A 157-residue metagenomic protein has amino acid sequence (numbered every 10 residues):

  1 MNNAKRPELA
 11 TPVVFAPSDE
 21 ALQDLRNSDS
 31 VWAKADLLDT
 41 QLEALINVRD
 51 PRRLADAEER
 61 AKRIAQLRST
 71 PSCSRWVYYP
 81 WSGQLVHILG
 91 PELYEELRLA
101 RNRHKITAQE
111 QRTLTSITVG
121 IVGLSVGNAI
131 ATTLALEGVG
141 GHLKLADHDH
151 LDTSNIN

Functional and structural regions predicted by a protein language model:
N2-T118: N-terminal charged helix/coil linker that caps or initiates catalytic domains
H87, L145-N157: Glycine-rich phosphate-binding loop and adjoining beta1-alpha1-beta2 segment of Rossmann-like nucleotide-binding folds
Q111, A131-T132: Generic hydrophobic/aromatic pocket-lining and core-packing "Φ" positions
T115, A135-L136: Non-catalytic positions within long, well-ordered alpha-helices that form the structural scaffold/packing of enzyme
V119-I121, L143: Conserved hydrophobic helix-helix packing surfaces used for dimerization/oligomerization
V122, V126-G127: Hydrophobic/small residue at the entry helix of a nucleotide-binding pocket
I130-A131, N155: Short glycine-/acidic-enriched loop or helix-start segments at secondary-structure transitions that form or flank
L136-H142: Conserved S-adenosyl-L-methionine
